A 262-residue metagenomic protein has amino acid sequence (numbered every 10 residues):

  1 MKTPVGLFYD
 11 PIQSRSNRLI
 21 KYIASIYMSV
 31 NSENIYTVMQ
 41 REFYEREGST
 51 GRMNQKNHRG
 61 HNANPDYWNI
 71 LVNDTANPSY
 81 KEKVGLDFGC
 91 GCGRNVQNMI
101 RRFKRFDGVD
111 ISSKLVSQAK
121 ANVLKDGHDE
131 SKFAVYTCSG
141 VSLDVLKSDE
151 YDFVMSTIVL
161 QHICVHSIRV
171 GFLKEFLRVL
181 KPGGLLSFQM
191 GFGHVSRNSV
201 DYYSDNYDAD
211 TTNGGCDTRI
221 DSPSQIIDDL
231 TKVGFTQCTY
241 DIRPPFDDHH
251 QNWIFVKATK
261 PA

Functional and structural regions predicted by a protein language model:
K2-Y80, G91-F103, V109-L143, H166-I168 (+1 more regions): Class I (Rossmann-like) S-adenosyl-L-methionine-dependent methyltransferase catalytic domain, capturing the SAM-binding
K83, K104, D152: Conserved acidic residues
K83-V84, K181: Residues that mark the start of a beta-strand
F88: Conserved beta-strand/loop positions that form the S-adenosyl-L-methionine
D144-V154: A short acidic, Gly/Pro-enriched loop at the edge of an enzyme's catalytic core that lines a small-molecule cofactor
S156-L160: A short beta-strand submotif of the Rossmann-like class I SAM-dependent methyltransferase core that lines
I163-E175: A short, conserved alpha-helix within the catalytic core of class I
E175-P182: Conserved helix-to-beta-strand junction in the class I
